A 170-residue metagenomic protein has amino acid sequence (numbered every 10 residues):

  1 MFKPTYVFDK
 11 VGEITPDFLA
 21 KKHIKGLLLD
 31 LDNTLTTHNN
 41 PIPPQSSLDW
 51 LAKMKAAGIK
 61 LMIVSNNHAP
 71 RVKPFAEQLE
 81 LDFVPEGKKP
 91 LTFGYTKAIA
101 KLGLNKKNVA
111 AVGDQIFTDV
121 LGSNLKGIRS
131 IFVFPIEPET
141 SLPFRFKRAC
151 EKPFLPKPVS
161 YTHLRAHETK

Functional and structural regions predicted by a protein language model:
M1-L29: Non-catalytic pre-domain segments flanking phosphatase-related domains
L27-I42, S47-A76: Substrate-recognition element of Asp-dependent hydrolases with the DxDx(T/V) motif
Q78-E80, K126: Short, structured coil segments at secondary-structure junctions
E86-T92, F134-E139: Short, acidic/turn-prone active-site loops that include or flank metal/cofactor- and phosphate-binding residues
T92-I116: Conserved Lys-Pro-Asp/Glu-containing loop-to-beta segment of HAD-superfamily phosphomonoesterases, centered on
V112, F117-R145, A149: Acidic, Mg2+-coordinating phosphoryl-transfer loop and its flanking beta/alpha structural elements, shared across
T162-T169: Conserved small/polar residues in nucleotide/adenosyl-binding loops
